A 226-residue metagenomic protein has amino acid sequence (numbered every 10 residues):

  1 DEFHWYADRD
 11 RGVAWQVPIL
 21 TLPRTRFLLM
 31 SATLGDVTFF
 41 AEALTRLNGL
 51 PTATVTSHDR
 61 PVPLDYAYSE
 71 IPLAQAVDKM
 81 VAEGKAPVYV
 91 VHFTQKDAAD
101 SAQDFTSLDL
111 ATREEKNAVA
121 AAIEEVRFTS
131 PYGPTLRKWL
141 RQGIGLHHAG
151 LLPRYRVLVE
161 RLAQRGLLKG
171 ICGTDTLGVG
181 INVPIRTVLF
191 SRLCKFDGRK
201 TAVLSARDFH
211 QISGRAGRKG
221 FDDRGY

Functional and structural regions predicted by a protein language model:
D1-F3, T174, R192: Walker B catalytic acidic pair
E2-Y6, D36, V179, K195 (+1 more regions): Residues immediately C-terminal
F3-Q16, F39-F40, Y155, I181-P184 (+1 more regions): Conserved ATPase-coupling elements of RecA-like P-loop NTPase cores
H4-R9, L28-L29, D65, G145-L152 (+1 more regions): Flexible beta-alpha connector loops of hexameric P-loop NTPases
W5, F27, V88, G170-I171: Hydrophobic/aliphatic anchor position in the core parallel beta-sheet of P-loop NTPase nucleotide-binding domains
V17-L28, T33-D109, K138-A149: Conserved interdomain linker/interface between the two RecA-like ATPase lobes of SF2 helicase motors
T25-R26, V183, T187-Y226: Conserved segment of the helicase C-terminal RecA-like domain
K96-G170, G198-F209: Conserved C-terminal RecA-like helicase domain
